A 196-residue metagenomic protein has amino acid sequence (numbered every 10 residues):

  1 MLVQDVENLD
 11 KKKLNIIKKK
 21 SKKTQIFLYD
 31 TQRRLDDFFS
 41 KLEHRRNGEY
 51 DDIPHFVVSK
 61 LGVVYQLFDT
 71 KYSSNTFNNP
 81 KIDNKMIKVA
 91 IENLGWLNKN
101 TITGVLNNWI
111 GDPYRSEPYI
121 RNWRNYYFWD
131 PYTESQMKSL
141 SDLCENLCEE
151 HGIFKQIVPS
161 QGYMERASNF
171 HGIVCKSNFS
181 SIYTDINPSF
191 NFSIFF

Functional and structural regions predicted by a protein language model:
M1-K85: N-terminal catalytic cores of peptidoglycan-degrading enzymes
V3, K19-K20, K99-F196: Basic/polar, cationic surfaces and motifs that engage anionic cell-wall and phosphate/carboxylate ligands
F27, K88-A90, V174: Soluble periplasmic/extracytoplasmic beta-strand elements of cell-envelope proteins
D30, I91-N93, S177: A cross-domain feature marking catalytic cores of carbohydrate-active enzymes and several ubiquitous metabolic/repair
R33, L94-W96, C148: Acidic glycine-/aspartate-rich tracts in secreted/extracellular proteins
D36, V64, L97, S181-Y183: Residue-level signal for secondary-structure boundary sites
K41, R45, T70, E92 (+1 more regions): Structured segments of extracytoplasmic/periplasmic soluble domains in secreted or envelope-associated proteins
L61-V63, K88-N98, N108-S116: Glycine-rich, acidic and aromatic/proline-enriched surface loops and short helix-turn segments that act as binding
